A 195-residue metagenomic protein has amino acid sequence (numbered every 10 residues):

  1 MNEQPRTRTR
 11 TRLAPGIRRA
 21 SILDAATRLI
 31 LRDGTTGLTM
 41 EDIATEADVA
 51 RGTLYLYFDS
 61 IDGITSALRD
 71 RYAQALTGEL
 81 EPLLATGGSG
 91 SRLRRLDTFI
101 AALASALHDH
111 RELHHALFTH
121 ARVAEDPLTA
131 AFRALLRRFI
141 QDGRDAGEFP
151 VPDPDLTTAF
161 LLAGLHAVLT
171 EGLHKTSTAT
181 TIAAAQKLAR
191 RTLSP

Functional and structural regions predicted by a protein language model:
M1-D33, G37-E46, G63-S66: Basic, helix-initiating cap at the start of DNA-binding domains
M1-R6, G88, S105, A134-A146 (+1 more regions): C-terminal peripheral helix-coil segments that are non-catalytic and often amphipathic
I22-I30, Y72, L76, L103: Short hydrophobic clusters on alpha-helical segments that form packing/core surfaces in small helical domains
D48-F58: Short hydrophobic/aromatic patch on the recognition helix
T65-Y72, L117: Alpha-helical DNA-contacting segments of helix-turn-helix folds
A67, G78-D109, T158-L161, I182: Hydrophobic alpha-helical connector segments
Q74-G78, T98, A121-A146, D155-A159 (+1 more regions): Amphipathic alpha-helical packing segments from all-alpha helical-bundle domains
A101-A124: Amphipathic alpha-helical segments used for helix-helix packing
